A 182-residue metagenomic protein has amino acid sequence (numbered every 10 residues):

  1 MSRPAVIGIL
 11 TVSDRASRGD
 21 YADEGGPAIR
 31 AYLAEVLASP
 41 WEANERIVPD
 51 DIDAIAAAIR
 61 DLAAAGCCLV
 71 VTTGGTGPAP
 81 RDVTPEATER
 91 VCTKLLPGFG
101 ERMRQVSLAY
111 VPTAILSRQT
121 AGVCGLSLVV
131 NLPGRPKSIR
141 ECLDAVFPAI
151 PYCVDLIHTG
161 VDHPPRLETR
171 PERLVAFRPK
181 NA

Functional and structural regions predicted by a protein language model:
M1-A182: Non-catalytic beta/alpha edge segments that cap or flank active sites
